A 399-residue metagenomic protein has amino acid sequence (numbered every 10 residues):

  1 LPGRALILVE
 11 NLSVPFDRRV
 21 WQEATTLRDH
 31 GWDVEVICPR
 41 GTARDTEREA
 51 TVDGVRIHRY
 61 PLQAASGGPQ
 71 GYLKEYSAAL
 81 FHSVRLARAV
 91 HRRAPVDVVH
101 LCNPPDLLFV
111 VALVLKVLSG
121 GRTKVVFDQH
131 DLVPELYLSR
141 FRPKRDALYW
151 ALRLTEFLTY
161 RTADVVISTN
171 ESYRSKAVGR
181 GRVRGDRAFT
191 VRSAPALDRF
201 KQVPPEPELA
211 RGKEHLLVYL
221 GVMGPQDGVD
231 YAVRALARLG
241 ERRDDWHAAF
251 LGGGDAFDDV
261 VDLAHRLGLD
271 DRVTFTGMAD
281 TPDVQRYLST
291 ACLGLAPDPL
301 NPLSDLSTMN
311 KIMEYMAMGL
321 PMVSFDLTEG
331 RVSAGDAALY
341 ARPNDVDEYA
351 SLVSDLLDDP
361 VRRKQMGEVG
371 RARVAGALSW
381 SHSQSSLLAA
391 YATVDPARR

Functional and structural regions predicted by a protein language model:
L1-I57, L239: N-terminal subdomain of nucleotide-sugar transferases
T25, V84, R88, V114-G120 (+2 more regions): Membrane-proximal helix-turn-helix segments that form the acceptor-binding/catalytic region of lipid-linked
R44, A78-S83, V96-R122, V126-L136 (+1 more regions): An aromatic- and histidine-rich active-site surface loop
D164, L288-L306, L320: Acidic donor-binding loop of glycosyltransferase active sites
S172, S193-A194: Carbohydrate-associated surface elements
L209-L236, A249: Conserved donor-binding/catalytic core segment of Leloir-type glycosyltransferases
V261-Q285, L293: Nucleotide-activated donor-binding/catalytic signature segment of Leloir-type glycosyltransferases, i.e., the conserved
A338-D347, D355-V361: Conserved acidic donor-binding segment of nucleotide-sugar-dependent glycosyltransferases
